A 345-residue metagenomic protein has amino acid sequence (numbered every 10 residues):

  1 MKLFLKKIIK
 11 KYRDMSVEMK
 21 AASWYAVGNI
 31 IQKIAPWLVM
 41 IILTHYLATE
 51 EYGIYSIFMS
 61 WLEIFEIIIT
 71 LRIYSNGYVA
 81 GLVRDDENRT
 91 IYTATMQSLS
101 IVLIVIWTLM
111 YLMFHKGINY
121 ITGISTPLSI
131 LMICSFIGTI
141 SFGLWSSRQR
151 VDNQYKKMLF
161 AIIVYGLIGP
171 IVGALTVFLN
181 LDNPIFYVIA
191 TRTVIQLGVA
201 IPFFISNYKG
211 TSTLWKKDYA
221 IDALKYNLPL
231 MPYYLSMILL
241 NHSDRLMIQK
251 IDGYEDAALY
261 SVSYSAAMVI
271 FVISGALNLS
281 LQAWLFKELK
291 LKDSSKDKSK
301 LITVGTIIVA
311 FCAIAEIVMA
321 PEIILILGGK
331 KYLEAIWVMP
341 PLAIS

Functional and structural regions predicted by a protein language model:
K2, I69, S75, A94-I121 (+3 more regions): Alpha-helical transmembrane segments of multi-pass membrane transport and lipid-handling proteins
K2-E18, K156-F160, L181-R192, G198-N241 (+2 more regions): Interhelical loop/hinge segments that connect adjacent transmembrane helices in multipass membrane
K2-K6, D14-Y74, Y111, S135 (+3 more regions): Signature of the first transmembrane helix
T44-Y52, G117, I124, S129 (+1 more regions): Membrane-interface helix-loop junctions in multi-pass transport and translocation proteins
M59-I67, Y260-L279, I308-C312, L342-S345: Transmembrane helix-bundle signature of multi-pass secondary active exporters and lipid flippases
I64, I68, I101-V105, L109 (+7 more regions): Alpha-helical transmembrane segments of multi-pass membrane proteins
I69-D86, S263, A267-K292, S299-I302: Helix-loop junctions and terminal segments of transmembrane helices in multi-pass membrane transport/translocation
D85, G138-F160, T211, A343-S345: Membrane-interface junctions at transmembrane-helix termini in multi-pass inner-membrane proteins
